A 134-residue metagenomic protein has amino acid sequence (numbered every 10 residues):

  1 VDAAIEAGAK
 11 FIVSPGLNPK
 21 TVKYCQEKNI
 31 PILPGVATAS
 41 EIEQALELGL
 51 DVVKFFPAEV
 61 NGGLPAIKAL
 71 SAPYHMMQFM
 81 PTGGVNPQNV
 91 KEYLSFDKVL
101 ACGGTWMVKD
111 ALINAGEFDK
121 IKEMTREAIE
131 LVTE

Functional and structural regions predicted by a protein language model:
V1-A7, S40-L48, A72, V85-A101: Catalytic cores of alpha/beta
V1-D2, G8-L17, P31-T38, I42 (+2 more regions): Catalytic beta/alpha-barrel core
F11, P15-T21, K54-L64, K98-K120: Glycine-rich phosphate-binding active-site loops on the catalytic face of alpha/beta enzymes
T21, C25, E41: Aromatic/hydrophobic pocket-lining residues that form π-stacking "cages" and hydrophobic walls in ligand
C25-I30, A111-E134: C-terminal helical cap(s) of enzyme catalytic domains, especially alpha/beta-barrels
N29, M76, K98-V99: A generic structural signal for alpha->beta connector loops
G49-K54, A66-L70, H75-M76: A contiguous pocket-lining binding segment that forms or flanks enzyme active sites
K68-A69, K91, R126: Active-site phosphate/pyrophosphate- and oxyanion-stabilizing loops and adjacent acidic/basic residues in soluble
